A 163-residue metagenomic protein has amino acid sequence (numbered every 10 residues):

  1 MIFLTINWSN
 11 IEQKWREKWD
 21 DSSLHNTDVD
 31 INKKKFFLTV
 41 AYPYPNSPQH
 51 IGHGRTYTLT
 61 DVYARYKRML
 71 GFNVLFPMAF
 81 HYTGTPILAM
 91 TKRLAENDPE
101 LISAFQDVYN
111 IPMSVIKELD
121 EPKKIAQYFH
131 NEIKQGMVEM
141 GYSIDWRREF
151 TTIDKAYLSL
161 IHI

Functional and structural regions predicted by a protein language model:
I2-H162: N-terminal, positively charged nucleic-acid-binding surface of large information/translation enzymes
